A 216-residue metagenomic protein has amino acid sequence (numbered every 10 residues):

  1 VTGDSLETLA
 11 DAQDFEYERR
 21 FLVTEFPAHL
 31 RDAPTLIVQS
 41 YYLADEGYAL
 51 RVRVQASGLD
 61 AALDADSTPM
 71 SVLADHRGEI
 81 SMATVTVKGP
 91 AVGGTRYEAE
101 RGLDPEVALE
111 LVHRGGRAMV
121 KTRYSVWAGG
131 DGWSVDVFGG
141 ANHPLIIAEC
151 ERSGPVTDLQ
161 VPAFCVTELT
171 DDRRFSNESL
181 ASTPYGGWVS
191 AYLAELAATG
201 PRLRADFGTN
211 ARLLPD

Functional and structural regions predicted by a protein language model:
T2-D216: Phosphate-end processing signature that detects enzymes handling 5′-triphosphorylated RNA and polyphosphate
